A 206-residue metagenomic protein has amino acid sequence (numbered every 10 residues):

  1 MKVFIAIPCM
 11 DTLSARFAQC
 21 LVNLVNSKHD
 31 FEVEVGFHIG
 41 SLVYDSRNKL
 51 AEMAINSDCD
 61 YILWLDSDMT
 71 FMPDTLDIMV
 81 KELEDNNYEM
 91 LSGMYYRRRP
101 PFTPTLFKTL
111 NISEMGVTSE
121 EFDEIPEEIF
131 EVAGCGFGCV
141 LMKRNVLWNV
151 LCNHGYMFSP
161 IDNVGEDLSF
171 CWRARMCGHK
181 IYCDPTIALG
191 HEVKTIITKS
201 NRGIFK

Functional and structural regions predicted by a protein language model:
M1-D45: N-proximal low-complexity "stem/linker" segments adjacent to membrane-targeting elements
I7-P8, L24-V25, D68, D77-E82: Polar low-complexity intrinsically disordered regions
F37-I39, M94, P185: Residue-level recognition of beta-strand->loop/alpha-helix junctions
N48-Y61: Active-site nucleotide-sugar/metal-binding loop of Leloir-type enzymes
A51, M72-S159: Conserved catalytic core of nucleotide-sugar-dependent glycosyltransferases
C59, N87-Y88, H179: Short, high-confidence coil segments that cap the C-terminus of an alpha-helix and link into the following beta-strand
C59-T70: Short beta-strand-to-loop acidic/aromatic patch adjacent to the donor-nucleotide binding site
N145, N149-K206: C-terminal catalytic/acceptor-binding lobe
